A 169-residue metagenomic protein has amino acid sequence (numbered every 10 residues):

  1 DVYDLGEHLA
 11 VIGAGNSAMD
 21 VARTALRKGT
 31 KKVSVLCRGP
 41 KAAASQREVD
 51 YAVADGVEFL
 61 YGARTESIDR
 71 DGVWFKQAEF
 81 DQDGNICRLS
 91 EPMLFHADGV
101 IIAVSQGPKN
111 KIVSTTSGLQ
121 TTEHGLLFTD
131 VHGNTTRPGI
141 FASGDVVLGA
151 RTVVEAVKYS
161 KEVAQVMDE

Functional and structural regions predicted by a protein language model:
D1-G6, D83-L89, M93-A150: FAD-site-proximal beta/loop scaffold in flavoenzymes
V2-T30: Rossmann-like NAD(P)H-binding beta-loop-alpha module
A14, C37-P40, D145: Cofactor-binding loop segments of dinucleotide-utilizing enzymes, especially the Rossmann-like FAD- and NAD(P)+-binding
V21, K28, S143-D168: A conserved FAD-binding loop/helix module that cradles the flavin
A22-E66: Rossmann-like dinucleotide-binding cores of NAD(P)H-dependent redox enzymes
S45, D168-E169: Active-site-proximal substrate-binding core of FAD-dependent oxidoreductases
G62-G72, A78-F80: A conserved short coil-to-beta-strand element within the FAD-binding core of flavoproteins
